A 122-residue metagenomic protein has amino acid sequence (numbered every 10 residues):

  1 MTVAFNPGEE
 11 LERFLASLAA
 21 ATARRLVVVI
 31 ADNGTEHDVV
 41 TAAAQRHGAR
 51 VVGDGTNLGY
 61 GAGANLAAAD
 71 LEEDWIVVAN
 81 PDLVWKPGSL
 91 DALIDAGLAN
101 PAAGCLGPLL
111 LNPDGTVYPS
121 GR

Functional and structural regions predicted by a protein language model:
T2-R13, G34: Active-site beta-to-alpha loop of glycosyltransferases that engages the nucleotide-sugar donor
A16-R25: Short, acidic, metal-binding catalytic loop of nucleotide-sugar glycosyltransferases
L18, D32-E36, L58: Conserved short acidic donor-positioning loop in nucleotide-sugar-dependent glycosyltransferases
R24, I30-V40: A conserved acidic beta->alpha catalytic loop
G53-L71: Glycine-rich, basic loop-to-helix element that forms the pyrophosphate-binding segment of sugar-nucleotide handling
I76: Short aromatic/hydrophobic "clamp" motif used to bind/position activated sugar donors
N80-V84: The conserved acidic donor/metal-binding loop of glycosyltransferases
P87-P119: Conserved donor NDP-sugar-binding/catalytic core segment of glycosyltransferases
